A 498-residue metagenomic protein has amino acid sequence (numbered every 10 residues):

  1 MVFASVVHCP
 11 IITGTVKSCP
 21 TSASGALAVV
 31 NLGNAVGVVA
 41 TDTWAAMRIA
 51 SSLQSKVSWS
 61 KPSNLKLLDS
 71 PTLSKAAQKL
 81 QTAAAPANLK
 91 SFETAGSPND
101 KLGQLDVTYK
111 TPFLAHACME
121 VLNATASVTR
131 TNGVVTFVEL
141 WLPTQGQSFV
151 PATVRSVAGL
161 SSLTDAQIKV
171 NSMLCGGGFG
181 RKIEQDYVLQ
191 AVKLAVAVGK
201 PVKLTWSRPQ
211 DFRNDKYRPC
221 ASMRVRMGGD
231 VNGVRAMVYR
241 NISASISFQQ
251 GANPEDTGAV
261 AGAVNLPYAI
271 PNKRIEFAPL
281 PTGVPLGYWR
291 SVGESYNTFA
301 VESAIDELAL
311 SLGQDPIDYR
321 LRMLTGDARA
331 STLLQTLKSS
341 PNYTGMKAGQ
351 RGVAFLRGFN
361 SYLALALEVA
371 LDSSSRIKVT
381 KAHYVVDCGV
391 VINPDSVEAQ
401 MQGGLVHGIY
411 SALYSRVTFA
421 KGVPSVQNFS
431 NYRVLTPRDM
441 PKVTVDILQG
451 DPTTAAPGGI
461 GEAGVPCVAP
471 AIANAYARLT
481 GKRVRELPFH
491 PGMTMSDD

Functional and structural regions predicted by a protein language model:
M1-V390, R416, A420-K421, N428 (+3 more regions): Structural alpha/beta core scaffold segments of enzyme domains
S52-L53, D395-A399: Short Gly/aromatic-enriched secondary-structure transition segments
P394-V397, F419-T436, G458-G459: Hydrophobic alpha-helical bundle architecture
G404: Glycine-rich, small/acidic residue-mixed loop/short-helix segments
Y432-G459: Generic long, charged, amphipathic alpha-helical segments
G458-A471: A hydrophobic, small-residue-rich beta->alpha segment in the mid-to-C-terminal subdomain of diverse proteins
